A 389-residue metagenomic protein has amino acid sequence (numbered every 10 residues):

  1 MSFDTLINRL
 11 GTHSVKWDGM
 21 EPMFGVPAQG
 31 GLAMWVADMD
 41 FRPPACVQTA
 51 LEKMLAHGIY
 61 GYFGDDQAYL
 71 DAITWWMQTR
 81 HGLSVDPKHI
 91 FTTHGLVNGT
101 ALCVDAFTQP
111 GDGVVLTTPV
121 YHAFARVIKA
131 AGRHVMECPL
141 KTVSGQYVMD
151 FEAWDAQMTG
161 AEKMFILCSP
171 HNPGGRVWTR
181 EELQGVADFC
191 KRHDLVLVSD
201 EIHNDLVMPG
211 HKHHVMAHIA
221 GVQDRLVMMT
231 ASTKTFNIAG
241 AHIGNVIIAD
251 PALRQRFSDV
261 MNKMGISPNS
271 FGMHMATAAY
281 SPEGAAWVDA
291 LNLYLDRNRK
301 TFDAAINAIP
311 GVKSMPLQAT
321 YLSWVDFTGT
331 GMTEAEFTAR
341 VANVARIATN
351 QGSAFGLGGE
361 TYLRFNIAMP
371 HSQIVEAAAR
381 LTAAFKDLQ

Functional and structural regions predicted by a protein language model:
M1-G61: N-terminal "arm"/small-domain region of PLP-dependent enzymes with the aminotransferase-like
M1-T12, Q67-Y69, I73, A130-M136 (+2 more regions): Conserved long hydrophobic alpha-helices within structured protein cores
V26-L32, V36-K53, S84-Q389: PLP-dependent class I/II
M54, G61-H94: Conserved N-terminal alpha-helix of the aminotransferase class I/II PLP-enzyme fold
